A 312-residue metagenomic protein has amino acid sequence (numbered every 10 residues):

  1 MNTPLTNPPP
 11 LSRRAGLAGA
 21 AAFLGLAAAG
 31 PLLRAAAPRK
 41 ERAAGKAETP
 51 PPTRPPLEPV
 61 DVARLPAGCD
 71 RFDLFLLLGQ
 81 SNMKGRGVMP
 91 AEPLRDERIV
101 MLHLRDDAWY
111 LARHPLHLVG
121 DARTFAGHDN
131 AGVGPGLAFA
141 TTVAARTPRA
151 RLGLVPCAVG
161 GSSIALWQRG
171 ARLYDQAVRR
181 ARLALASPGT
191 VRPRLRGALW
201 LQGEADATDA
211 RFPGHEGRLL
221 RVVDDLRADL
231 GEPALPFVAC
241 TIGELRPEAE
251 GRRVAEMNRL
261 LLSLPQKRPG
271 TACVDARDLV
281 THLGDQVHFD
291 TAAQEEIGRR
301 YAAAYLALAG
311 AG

Functional and structural regions predicted by a protein language model:
M1-L11: N-terminal secretory signal peptides
R14-A15: N-terminal Sec-pathway targeting helices
A18-L32, P38-G312: Cell-envelope and extracellular/periplasmic
